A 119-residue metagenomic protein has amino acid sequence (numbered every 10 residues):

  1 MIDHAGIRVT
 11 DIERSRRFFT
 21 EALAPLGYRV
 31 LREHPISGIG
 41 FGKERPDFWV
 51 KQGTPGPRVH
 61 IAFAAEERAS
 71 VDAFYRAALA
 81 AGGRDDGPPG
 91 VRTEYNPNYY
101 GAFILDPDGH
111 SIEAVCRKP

Functional and structural regions predicted by a protein language model:
M1-R16, I61, K118-P119: N-terminal beta-strand motif that seeds the catalytic metal site of vicinal oxygen chelate
I7-D47: Core segments of cupin and vicinal oxygen chelate
D11-E13, F63-D108: Vicinal oxygen chelate
S37-I39, V59, N98-A102: Short beta-strand micro-motifs in enzyme catalytic cores
I39-A80: Long, continuous compositionally biased terminal/linker segments
T93-E94, R117-P119: A short acidic/small-residue loop/turn micro-motif
S111: Glycine-rich acetyl-CoA-binding "A-motif" of GNAT/NAT acetyltransferases
A114: Short glycine-/small-residue motifs
